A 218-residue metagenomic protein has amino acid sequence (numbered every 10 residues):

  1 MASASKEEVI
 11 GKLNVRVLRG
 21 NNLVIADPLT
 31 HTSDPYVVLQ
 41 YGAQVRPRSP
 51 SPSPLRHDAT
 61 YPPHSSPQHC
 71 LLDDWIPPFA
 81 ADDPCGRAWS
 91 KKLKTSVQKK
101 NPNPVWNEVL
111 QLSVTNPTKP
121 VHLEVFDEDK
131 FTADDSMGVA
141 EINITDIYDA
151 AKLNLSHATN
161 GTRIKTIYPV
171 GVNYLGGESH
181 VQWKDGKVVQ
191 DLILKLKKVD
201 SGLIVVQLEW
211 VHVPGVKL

Functional and structural regions predicted by a protein language model:
M1-D34, K197, S201, W210-K217: C2/C2-like lipid-binding beta-sandwich modules
K12-P52, F79-P102, D129: Calcium-regulated, polybasic anionic-phospholipid
H57, Y61-H64, Q68-H69: Low-complexity, intrinsically disordered or signal/transmembrane-proximal segments
W106-L110: Short strand-edge motifs at loop-to-beta-strand transitions and within beta-strands of extracellular beta-rich domains
Q111-T118: Short Pro-Gly-centered beta-turn/loop motif in secreted/extracellular proteins
K119-F126: A short, solvent-exposed beta-strand micro-motif common in secreted/extracellular proteins
D127-P214: C2-type phospholipid-binding modules
